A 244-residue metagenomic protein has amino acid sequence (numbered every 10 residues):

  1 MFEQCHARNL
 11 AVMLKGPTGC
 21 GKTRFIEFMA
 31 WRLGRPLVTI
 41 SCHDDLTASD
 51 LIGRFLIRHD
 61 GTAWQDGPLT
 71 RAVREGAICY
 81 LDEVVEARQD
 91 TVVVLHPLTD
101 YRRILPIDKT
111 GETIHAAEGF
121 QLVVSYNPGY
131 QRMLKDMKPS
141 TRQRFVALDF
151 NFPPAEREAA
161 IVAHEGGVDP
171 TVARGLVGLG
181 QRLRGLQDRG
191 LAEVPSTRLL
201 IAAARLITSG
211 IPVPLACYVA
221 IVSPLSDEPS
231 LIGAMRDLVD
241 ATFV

Functional and structural regions predicted by a protein language model:
M1-R174, G178, D240-V244: AAA+ P-loop NTPase catalytic core and its hallmark functional loops
R8, Q121, P154, A159-A160 (+1 more regions): Alpha-helical lid/collar subdomain of P-loop NTPases
